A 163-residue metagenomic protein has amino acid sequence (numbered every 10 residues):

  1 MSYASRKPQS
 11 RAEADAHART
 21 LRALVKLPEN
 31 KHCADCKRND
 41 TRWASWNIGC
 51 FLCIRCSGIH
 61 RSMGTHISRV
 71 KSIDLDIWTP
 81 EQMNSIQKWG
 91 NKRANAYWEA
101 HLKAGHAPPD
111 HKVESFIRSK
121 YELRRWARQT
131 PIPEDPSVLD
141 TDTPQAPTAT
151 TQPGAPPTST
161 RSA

Functional and structural regions predicted by a protein language model:
S2-K31, H66-A163: Extended, low-complexity intrinsically disordered regions enriched in proline/Ser/Thr/acidic residues
R19, R38-N39: Short beta-strand-initiation
C33-C36, C53: Short cysteine-rich clusters marking metal-coordination/redox-active sites
N39-I48: Canonical RING-type zinc finger of E3 ubiquitin-protein ligases
S45-W46, M63, D110: Alpha-helix N-cap/helix-start motif
N47-C53, N84: Short beta-strand-alpha-helix junction that forms the catalytic/metal-binding core of metal-dependent nuclease domains
F51-H66: Cys/His-coordinated zinc-finger cores
